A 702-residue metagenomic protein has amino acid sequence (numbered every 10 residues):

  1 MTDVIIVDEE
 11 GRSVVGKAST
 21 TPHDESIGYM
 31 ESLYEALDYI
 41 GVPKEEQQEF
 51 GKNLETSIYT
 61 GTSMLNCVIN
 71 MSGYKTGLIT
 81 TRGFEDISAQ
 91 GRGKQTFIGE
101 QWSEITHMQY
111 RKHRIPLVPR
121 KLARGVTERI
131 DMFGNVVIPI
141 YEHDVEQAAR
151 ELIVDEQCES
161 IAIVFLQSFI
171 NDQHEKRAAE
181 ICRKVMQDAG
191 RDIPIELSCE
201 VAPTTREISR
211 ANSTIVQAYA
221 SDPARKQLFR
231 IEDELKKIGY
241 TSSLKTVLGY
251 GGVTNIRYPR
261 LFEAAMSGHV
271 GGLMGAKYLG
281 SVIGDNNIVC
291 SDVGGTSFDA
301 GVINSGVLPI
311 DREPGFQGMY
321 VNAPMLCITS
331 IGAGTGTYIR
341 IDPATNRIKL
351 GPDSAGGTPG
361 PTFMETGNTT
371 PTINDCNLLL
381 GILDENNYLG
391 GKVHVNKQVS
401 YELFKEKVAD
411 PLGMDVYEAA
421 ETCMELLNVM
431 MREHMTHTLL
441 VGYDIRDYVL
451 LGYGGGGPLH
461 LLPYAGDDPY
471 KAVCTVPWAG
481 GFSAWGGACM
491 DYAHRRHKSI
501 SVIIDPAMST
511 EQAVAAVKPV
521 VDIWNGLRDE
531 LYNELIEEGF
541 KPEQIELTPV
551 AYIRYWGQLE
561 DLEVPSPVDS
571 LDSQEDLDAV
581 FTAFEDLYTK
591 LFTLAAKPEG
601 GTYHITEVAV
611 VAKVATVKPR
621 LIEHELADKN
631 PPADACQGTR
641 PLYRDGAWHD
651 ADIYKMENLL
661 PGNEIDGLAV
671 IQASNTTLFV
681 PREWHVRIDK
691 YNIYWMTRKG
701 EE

Functional and structural regions predicted by a protein language model:
M1-G77, D131, I138-I161, E175-L197 (+11 more regions): N-terminal glycine/serine-rich phosphate-binding loop of ATP-dependent small-molecule kinases, especially carbohydrate
M1-I5, V14-D38, L65, G77 (+4 more regions): Conserved phosphate-binding loops in N-terminal lobes of ATP-dependent enzymes of the actin/Hsp70/sugar-kinase
M1-T2, Y59-M64, L166-E175, V270 (+2 more regions): Gly/Ser/Thr-rich loops at beta-strand to alpha-helix junctions that form or flank small-molecule/cofactor-binding
V4-V7, G16-H23, I27, G77-G83 (+4 more regions): Glycine-rich phosphate-binding loop of actin/hexokinase-like ATP-binding domains
T60, V164-Q167, S198-E200, G249-Y250 (+4 more regions): Glycine-rich beta-strand-to-loop/alpha-helix junction loops that act as flexible
H143, Q147-E151, D155, D233 (+11 more regions): C-terminal, non-catalytic interaction/recognition modules in large multi-subunit enzymes and RNPs
A162-T214, A218, N387-Y388, S566-V568 (+2 more regions): Terminal amphipathic helices with adjacent charged low-complexity linkers/tails
